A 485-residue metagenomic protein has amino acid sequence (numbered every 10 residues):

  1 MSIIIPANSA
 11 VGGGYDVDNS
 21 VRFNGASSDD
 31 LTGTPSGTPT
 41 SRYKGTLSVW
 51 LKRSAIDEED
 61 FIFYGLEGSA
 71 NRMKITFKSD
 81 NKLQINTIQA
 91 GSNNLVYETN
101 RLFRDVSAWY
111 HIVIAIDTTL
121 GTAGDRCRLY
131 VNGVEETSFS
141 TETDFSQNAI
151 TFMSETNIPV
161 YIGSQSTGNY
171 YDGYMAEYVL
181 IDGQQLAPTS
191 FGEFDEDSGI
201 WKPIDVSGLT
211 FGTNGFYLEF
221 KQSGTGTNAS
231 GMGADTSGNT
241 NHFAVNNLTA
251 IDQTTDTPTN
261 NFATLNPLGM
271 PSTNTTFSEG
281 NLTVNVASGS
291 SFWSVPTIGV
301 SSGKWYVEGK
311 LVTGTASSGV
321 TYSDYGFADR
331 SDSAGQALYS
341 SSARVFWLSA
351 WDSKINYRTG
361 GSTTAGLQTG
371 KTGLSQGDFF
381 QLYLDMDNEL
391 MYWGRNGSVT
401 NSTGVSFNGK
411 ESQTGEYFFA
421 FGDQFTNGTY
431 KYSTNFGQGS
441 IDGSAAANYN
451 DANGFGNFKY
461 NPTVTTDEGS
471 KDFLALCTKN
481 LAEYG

Functional and structural regions predicted by a protein language model:
M1-Y43, D80-N94, T156-I158, A250-S294: Low-complexity, glycine/proline/serine-rich flexible segments
S2-N19, A26, G121-A123, R128 (+7 more regions): Extended recognition patches within non-cytosolic domains
I3-G25, S48-I56, K74-N148, Y357-R358 (+2 more regions): Extracellular glycan-interaction surfaces
G25-K44, N94-F103, S164-T167, K202-L209 (+2 more regions): Short surface loop/edge beta-strand patches of beta-sandwich-type extracellular domains that form ligand-contact sites
S28-N86, G121-A123, Q184-T189, V300-S302 (+2 more regions): Extracellular glycan-recognition modules
L47-A55, I112-I114, I162, M175-V179 (+6 more regions): Short hydrophobic/aromatic patches on beta-strands that form ligand-binding or substrate-lining surfaces
V131-N157, W201, R395-D423: Short, solvent-exposed beta-strand-to-loop segments that form ligand-recognition rims of beta-rich domains
T151-M175, Q424: Extracellular glycan-interaction patches encoded by glycine-rich segments
